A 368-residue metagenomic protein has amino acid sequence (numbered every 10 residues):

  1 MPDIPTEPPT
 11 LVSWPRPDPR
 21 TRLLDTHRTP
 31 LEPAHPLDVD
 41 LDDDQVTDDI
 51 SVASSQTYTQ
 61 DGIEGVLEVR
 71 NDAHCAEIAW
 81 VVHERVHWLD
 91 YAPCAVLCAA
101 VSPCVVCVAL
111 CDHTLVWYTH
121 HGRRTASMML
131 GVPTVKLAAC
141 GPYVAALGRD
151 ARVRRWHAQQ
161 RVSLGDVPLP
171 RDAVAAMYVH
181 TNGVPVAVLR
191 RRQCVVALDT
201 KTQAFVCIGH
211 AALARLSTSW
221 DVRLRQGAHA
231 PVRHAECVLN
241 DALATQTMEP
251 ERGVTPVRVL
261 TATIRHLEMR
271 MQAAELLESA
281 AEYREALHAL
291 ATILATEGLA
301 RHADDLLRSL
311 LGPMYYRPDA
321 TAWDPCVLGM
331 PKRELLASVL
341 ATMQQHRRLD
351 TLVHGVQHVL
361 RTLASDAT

Functional and structural regions predicted by a protein language model:
P2-R20, D25-R28, L41-V46, S217-T368: C-terminal scaffolding/assembly regions of large eukaryotic complex subunits
T10-D38, D42-A92, R124-M128, S163-G165: Aromatic (tryptophan-biased) beta-strands that constitute blades/sheets of beta-rich domains
V52-T59, Y91-S102, G131-G141, P170-Y178 (+1 more regions): Repeated scaffold domains used in trafficking and secretory/extracellular systems, primarily beta-propellers
I63-D72, L97-A100, C104-A109, V135-G148 (+4 more regions): Short beta-strand elements that form the blades of beta-propeller/WD-repeat-like and other beta-sheet-rich scaffold
H74-D90, T114-S127, V153-L169, V196-W220: Surface-exposed loop/turn elements that mediate protein-protein interactions on large endomembrane-trafficking
A92-V132: General structural concept
C104, C111, H120-R123, P142 (+7 more regions): Short amphipathic alpha-helices and their capping/turn residues within compact interaction modules
D166-V174, N182, A187-A242: WD40 beta-propeller repeat blades
